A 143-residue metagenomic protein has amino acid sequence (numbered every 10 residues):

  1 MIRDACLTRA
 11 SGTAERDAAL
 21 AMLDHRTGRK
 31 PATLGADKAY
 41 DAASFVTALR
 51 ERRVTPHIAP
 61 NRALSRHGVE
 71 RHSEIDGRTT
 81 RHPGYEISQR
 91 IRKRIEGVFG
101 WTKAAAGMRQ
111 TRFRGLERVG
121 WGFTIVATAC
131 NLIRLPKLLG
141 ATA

Functional and structural regions predicted by a protein language model:
M1-A48, C130-N131: Polybasic low-complexity intrinsically disordered regions
R3-D4, H67, P136: Short helix/loop capping segments that flank catalytic or ligand/cofactor-binding pockets
K30-G35, T55-A59, A141: Acidic/polar loop patches that form or flank catalytic/metal-binding clefts of enzymes that bind anionic ligands
K38-E117, W121-T124: Helix-centered, glycine/charged polyanion-binding patches within enzymatic domains that contact phosphate-containing
T102, T128-L132: Buried hydrophobic packing segments
A105, Q110, P136-A143: A short, flexible helix-boundary coil/loop motif
V119, N131, P136-G140: TerminUS-proximal long segments
